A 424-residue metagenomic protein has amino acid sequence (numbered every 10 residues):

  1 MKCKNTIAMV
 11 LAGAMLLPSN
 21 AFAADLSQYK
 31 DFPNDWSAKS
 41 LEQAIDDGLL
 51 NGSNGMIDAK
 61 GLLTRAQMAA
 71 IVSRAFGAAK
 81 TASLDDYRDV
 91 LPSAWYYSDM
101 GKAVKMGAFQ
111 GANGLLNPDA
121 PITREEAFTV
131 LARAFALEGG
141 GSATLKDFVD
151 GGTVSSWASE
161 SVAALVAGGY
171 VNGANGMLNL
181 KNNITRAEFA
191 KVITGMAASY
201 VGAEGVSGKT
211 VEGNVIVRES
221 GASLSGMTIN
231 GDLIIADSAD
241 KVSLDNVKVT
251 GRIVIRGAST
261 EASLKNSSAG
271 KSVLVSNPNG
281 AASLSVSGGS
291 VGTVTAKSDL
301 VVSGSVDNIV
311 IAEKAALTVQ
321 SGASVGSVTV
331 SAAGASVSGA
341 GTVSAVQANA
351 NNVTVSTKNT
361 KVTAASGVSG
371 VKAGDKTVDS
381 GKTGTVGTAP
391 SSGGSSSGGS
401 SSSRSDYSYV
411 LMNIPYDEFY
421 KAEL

Functional and structural regions predicted by a protein language model:
K2-A38, D46-S98, K105-E126, A132-S159 (+7 more regions): Feature responds to low-complexity, polar/acidic, surface-exposed segments characteristic of secreted/exported proteins
K4, S19, A24, D46 (+10 more regions): Intrinsic-disorder/low-complexity regions
F22-D47, M56-D58, L91, G387-L424: Low-complexity, acidic Ser/Thr/Pro-rich repeat tracts that form intrinsically disordered stalk/linker regions of very
M100-K105, F109-L116, A120-E125, T129 (+2 more regions): A generic tandem-repeat structural signature
F189-A190: Short, structured beta-strand segments at or near domain termini in extracellular proteins/domains
A198-G394: Extended beta-solenoid/beta-helix repeat architectures
